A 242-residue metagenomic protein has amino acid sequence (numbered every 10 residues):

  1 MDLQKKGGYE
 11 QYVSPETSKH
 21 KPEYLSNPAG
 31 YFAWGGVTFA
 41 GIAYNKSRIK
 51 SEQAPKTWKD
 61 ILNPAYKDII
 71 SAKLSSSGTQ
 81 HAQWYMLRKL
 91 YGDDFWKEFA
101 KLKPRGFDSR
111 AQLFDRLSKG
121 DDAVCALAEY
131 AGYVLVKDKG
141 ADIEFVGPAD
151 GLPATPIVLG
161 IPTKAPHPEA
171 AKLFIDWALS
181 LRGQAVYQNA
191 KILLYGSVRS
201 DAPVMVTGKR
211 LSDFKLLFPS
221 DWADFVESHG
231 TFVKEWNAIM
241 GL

Functional and structural regions predicted by a protein language model:
M1-D121: Extracytoplasmic ligand-binding site segments that recognize negatively charged/polar headgroups
M1-D2, A123-D142, K191: A ligand-binding cleft/hinge motif common to bilobed small-molecule-binding domains
E10-S18, G30-A33, K59, K137-P153 (+1 more regions): Short beta-strand->loop
T38, E98-A100, G106-F107, G140-T163 (+1 more regions): Periplasmic-binding protein-like
G41-R48, T155-H167, V186-Y187: A bilobed periplasmic-binding-protein/Venus flytrap-type ligand-binding module shared by bacterial periplasmic
Y66-S76, A178-D201: Periplasmic-binding protein-like
F95-E98, I157, P166-A178, V186-N189: Short amphipathic alpha-helical coupling segments at ligand-binding clamshell hinges and other catalytic/signaling
A185-L242: C-terminal capping/gating helix-and-loop segments adjacent to ligand/active sites or protein-protein/ligand interfaces
